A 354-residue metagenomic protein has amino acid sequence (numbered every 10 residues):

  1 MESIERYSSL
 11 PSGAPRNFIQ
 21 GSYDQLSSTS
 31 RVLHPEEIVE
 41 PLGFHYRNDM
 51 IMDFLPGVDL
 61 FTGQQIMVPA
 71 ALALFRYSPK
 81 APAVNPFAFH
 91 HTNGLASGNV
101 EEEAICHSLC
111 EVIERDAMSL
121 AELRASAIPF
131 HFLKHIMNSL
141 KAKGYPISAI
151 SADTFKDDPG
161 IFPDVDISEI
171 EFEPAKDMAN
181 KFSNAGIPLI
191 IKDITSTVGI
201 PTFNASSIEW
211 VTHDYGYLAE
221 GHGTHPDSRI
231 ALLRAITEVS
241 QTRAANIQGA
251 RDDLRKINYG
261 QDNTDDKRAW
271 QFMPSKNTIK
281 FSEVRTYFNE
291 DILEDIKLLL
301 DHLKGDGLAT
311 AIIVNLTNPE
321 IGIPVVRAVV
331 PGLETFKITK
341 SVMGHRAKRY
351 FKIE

Functional and structural regions predicted by a protein language model:
M1-E354: Helix-biased "structured C-terminal domain" signature
